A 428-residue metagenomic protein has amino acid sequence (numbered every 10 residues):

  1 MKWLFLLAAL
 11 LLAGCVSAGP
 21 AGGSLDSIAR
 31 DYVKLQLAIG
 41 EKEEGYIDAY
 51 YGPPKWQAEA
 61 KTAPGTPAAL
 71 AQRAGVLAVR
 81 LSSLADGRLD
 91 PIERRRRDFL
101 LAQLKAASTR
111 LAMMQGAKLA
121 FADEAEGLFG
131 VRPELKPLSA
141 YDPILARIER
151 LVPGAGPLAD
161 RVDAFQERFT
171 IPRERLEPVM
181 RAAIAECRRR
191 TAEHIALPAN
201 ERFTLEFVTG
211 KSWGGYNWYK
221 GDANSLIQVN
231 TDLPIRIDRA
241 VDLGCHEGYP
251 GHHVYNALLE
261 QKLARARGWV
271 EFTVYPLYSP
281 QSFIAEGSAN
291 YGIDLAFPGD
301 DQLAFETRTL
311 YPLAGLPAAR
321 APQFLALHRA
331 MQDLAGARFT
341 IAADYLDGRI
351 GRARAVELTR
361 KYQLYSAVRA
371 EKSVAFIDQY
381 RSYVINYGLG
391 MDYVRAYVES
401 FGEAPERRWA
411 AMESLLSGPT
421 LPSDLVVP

Functional and structural regions predicted by a protein language model:
F5-G14: Bacterial N-terminal signal peptides
C15-P428: N-terminal maturation segment of proteins
